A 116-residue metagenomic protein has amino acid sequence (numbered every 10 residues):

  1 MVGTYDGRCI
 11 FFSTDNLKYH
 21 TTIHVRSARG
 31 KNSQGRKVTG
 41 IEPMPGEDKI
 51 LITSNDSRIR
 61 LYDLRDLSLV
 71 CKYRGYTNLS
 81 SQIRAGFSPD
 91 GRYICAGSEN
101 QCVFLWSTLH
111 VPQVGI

Functional and structural regions predicted by a protein language model:
M1-G3, I50-S54, I94-S98: Conserved beta-strand element within WD40/beta-propeller blades
D6-R29, L61-V70, L105-I116: Per-blade loop-tip surfaces of WD-repeat and WD-like beta-propellers in eukaryotic adaptors/scaffolds
D6-R8, E47, D56-R58, N100: Surface-exposed loop/turn positions within WD40 beta-propeller blades
R29-P43, L79-G86: Canonical WD40 repeat/beta-propeller blade segments in eukaryotic WD-repeat proteins
I41-D48, G86-R92, G97: Loop/turn segments within WD40 beta-propeller blades
S54-N55, D63, P89, S98-E99 (+1 more regions): Active-site proximal loops enriched in glycine and acidic residues that flank catalytic Cys/His/Asp and coordinate
Y62-S88: A beta-strand-loop signature enriched in Asp, Gly, Thr, and Trp that corresponds to the sialidase/neuraminidase Asp-box
L79, I83, D90-R92, E99-C102 (+1 more regions): Terminal intrinsically disordered, low-complexity extensions flanking WD-repeat/beta-propeller proteins
